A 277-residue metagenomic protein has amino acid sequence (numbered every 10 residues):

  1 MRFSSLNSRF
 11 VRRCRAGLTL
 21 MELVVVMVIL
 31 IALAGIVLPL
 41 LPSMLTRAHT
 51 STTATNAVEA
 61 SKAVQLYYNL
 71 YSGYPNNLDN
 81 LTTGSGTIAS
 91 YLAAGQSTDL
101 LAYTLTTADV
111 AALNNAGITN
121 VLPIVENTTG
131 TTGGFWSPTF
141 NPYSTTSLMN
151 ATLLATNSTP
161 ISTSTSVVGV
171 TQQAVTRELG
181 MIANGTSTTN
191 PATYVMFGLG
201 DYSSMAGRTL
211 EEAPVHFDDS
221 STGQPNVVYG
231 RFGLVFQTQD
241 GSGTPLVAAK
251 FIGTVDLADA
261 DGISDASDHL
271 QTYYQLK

Functional and structural regions predicted by a protein language model:
M1-A16: N-terminal leader/signal peptides at the extreme start of proteins
R15-L45: N-terminal single-pass transmembrane signal-anchor helix
G17-L20, A60, L92: Intrinsically disordered, low-structural-confidence terminal and linker regions
L40, V64, Y68-P75: A generic secondary-structure signal for well-formed alpha-helical elements
L40-S61: Aliphatic-rich helix starts adjacent to a transmembrane/signal segment
L70-A112: Short, glycine/small-hydrophobic-rich surface segments
D109-N114, L122, E126-N127, G134 (+1 more regions): Long, compositionally biased eukaryotic signaling regions
N127-K277: Short, surface-exposed interaction loops/tails
